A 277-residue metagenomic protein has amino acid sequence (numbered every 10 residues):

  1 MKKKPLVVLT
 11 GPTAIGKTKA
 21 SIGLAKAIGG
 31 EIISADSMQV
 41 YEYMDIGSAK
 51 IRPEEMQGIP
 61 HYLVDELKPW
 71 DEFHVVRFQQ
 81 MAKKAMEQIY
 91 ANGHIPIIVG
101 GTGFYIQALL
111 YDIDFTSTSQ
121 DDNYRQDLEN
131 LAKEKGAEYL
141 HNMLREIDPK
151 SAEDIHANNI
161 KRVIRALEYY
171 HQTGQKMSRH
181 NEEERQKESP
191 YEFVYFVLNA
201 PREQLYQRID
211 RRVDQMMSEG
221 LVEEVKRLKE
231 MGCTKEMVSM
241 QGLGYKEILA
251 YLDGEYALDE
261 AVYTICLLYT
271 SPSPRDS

Functional and structural regions predicted by a protein language model:
M1-S271: Phosphate/pyrophosphate-binding catalytic cores of soluble transferases and nucleic-acid-acting enzymes
P272-S277: A short, hydrophobic C-terminal helix/tail in secreted or cell-surface proteins
